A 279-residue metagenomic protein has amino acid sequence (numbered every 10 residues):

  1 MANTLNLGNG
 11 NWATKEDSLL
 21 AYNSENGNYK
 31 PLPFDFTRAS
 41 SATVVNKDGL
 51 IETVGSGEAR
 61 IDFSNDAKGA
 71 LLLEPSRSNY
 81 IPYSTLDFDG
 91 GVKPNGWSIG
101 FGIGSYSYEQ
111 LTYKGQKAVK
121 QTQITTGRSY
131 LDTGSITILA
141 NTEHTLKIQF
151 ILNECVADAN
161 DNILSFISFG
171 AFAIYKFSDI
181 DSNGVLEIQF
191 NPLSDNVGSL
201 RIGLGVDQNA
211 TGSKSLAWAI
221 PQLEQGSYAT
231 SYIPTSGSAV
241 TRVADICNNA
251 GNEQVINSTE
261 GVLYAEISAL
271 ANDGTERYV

Functional and structural regions predicted by a protein language model:
M1-V279: Extracellular and organelle-lumenal recognition/adhesion modules and their flexible linkers in secreted
